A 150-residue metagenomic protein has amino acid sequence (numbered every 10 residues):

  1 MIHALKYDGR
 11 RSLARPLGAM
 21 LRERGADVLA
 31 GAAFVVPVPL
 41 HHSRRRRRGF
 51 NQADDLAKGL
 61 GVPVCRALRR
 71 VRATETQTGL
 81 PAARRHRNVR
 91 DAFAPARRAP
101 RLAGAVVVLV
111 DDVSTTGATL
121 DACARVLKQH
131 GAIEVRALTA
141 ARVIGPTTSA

Functional and structural regions predicted by a protein language model:
M1-V110, A118-A150: Conserved PRPP/pyrophosphate-binding segment of the phosphoribosyltransferase/PRPP-pathway fold
